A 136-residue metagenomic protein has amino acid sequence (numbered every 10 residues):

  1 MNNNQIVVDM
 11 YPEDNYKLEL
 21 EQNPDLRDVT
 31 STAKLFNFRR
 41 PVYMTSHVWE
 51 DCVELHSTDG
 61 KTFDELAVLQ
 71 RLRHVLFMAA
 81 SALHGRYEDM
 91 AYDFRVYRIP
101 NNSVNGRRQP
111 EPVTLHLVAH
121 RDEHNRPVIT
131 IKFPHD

Functional and structural regions predicted by a protein language model:
M1-A82: N-terminal "domain-start" segment
C52-D136: Functional cores of ribonucleases/endoribonucleases
